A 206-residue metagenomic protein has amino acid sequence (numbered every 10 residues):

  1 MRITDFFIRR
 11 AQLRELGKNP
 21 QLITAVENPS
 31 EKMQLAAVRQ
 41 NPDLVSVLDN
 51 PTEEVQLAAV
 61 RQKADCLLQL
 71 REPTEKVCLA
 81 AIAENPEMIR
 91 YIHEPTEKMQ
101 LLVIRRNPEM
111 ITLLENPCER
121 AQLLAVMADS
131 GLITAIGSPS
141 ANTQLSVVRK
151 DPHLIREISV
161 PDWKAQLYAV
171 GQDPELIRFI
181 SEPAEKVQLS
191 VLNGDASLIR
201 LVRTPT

Functional and structural regions predicted by a protein language model:
R2-T206: Alpha-helical scaffold segments
